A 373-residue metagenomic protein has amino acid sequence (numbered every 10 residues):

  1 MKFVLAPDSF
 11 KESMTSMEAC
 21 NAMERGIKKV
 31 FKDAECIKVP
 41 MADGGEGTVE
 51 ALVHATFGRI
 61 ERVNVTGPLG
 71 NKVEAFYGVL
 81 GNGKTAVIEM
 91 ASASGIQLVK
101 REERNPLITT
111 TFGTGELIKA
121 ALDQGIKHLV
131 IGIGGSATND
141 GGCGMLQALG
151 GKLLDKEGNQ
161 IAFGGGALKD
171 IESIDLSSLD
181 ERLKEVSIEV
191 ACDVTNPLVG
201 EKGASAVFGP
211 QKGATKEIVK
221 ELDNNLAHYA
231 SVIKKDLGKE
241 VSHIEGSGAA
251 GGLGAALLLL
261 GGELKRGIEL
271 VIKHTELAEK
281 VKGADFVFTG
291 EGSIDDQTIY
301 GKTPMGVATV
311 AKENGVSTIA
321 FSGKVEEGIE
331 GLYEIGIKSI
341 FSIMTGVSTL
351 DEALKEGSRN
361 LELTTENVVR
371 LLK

Functional and structural regions predicted by a protein language model:
K2-I133, A137-K373: N-terminal loops that bind phosphate or other acidic moieties and the adjacent beta-alpha structural core
